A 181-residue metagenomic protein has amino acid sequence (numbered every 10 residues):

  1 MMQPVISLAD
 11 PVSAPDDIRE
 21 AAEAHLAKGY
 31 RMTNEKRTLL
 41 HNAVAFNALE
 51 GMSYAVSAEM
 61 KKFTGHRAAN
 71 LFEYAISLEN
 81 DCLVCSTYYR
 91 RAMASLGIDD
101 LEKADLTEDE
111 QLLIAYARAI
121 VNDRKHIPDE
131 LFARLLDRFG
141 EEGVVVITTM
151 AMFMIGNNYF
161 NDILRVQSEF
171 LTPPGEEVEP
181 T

Functional and structural regions predicted by a protein language model:
M1-T64, V178-T181: Mobile cap/lid helix-loop segments that border enzyme active or cofactor-binding sites and regulate substrate access
N34-H41, H66-E79, V145-T148: Alpha-helical scaffold segments that form or flank carboxylate-/histidine-based iron centers
F72-A92, L96: Short, thiol/selenol-centered motifs that function as redox-active sites or metal-ligating centers
L78-E79, D123, F153-N157: A short structural micro-motif
Y89-R90, A151-D162: Short, contiguous alpha-helical
E108-R124: Short Fe-S-cluster ligation motifs
G140-E141: Transmembrane-helix boundary/entry motifs in multi-pass membrane transporters
F160-T181: Acidic, carboxylate-rich catalytic segments that either coordinate divalent cations
